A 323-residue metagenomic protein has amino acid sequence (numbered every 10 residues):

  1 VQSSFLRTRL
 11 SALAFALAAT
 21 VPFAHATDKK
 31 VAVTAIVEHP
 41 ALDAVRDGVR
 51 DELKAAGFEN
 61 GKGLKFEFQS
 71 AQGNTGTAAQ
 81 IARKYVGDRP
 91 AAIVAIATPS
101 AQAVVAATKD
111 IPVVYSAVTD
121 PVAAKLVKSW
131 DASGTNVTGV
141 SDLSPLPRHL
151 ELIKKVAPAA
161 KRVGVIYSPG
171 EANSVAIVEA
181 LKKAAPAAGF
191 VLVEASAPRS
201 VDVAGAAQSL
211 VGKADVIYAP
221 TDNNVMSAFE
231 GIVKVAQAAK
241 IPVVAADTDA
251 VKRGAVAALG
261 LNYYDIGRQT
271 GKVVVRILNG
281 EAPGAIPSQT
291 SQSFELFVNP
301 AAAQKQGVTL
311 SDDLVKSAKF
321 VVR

Functional and structural regions predicted by a protein language model:
Q2-R9, L13, H25-R323: Short hydrophobic alpha-helices and adjacent helix-cap/hinge residues
A16: Metal-dependent nucleotide-binding catalytic modules
A19-P22: N-terminal signal peptide c-region/cleavage motif recognized by signal peptidases
